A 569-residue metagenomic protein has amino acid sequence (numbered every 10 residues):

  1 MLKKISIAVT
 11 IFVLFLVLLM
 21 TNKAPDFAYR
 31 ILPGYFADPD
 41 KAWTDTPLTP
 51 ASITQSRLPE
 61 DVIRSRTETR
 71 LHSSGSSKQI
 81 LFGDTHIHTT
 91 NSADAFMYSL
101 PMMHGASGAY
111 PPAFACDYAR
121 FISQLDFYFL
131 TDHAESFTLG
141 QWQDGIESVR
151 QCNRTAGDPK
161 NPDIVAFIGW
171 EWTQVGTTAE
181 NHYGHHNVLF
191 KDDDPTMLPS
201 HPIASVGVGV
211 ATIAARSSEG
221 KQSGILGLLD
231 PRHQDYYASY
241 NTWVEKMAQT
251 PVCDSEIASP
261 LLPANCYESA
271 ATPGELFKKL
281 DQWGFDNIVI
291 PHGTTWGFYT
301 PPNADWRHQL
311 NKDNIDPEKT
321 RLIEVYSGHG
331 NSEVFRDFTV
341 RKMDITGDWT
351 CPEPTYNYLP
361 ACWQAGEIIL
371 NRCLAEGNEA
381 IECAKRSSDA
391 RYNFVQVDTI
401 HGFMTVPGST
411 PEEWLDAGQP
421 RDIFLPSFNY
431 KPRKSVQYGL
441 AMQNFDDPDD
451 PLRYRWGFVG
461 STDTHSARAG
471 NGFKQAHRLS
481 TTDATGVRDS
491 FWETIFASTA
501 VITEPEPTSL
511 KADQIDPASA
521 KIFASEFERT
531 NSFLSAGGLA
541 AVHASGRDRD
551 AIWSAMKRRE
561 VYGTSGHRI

Functional and structural regions predicted by a protein language model:
I5-V9, F15-I569: Extended, charged catalytic domains and RNA/DNA-binding interfaces, predominantly in divalent-metal-using enzymes
